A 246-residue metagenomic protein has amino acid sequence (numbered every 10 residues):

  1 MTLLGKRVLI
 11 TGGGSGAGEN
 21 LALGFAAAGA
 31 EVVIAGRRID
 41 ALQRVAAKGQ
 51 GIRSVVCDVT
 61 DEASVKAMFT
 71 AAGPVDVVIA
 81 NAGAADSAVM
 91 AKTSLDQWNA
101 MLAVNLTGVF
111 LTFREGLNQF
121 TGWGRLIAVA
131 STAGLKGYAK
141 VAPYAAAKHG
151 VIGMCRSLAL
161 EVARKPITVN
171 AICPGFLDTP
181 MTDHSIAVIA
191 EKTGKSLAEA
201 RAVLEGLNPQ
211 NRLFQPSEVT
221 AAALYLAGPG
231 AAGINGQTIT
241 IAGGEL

Functional and structural regions predicted by a protein language model:
G14-G16: Conserved glycine-rich cofactor-binding loop
V89-M90, S94-L102, L204: Substrate-binding pocket helix/loop in short-chain dehydrogenase/reductase
A91, W123, K136-A142, R164-K165 (+2 more regions): Active-site loop immediately N-terminal to the catalytic Tyr-X3-Lys motif of short-chain dehydrogenase/reductase
F113, A147, C155: Active-site helix of classical SDR
F113, Q119, Q210-I241: C-terminal substrate-recognition "lid" of short-chain dehydrogenase/reductases
S131: Residue(s) in the substrate-gating loop at a strand-loop-helix junction that position the organic substrate next
A163, T168, I234-G236: Short, small/polar-rich loop/turn modules that mediate ligand/substrate recognition or access, typified
